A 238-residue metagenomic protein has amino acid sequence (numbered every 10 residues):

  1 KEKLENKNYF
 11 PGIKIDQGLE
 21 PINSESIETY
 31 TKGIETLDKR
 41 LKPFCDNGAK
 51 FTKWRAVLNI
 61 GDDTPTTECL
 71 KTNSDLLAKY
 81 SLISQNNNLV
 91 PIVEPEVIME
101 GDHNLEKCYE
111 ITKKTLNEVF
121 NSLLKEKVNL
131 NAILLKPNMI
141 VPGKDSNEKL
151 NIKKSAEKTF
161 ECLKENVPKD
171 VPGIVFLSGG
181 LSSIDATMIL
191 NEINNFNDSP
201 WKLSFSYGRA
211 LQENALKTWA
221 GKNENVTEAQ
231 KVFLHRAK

Functional and structural regions predicted by a protein language model:
K1, S24-E25, A56-C69, V97-H103 (+2 more regions): Glycine-rich, proline-tolerant flexible connector loops at the mouths of alpha/beta enzymes
K1-N47, I60, C69, E148 (+3 more regions): Alpha/beta catalytic barrel-like cores
K39, P43, T72-N86, E110 (+3 more regions): Alpha-helical scaffolding segments of alpha/beta enzyme cores, especially the outer helices of TIM-barrel or partial
W54, V93, L135, G208: Conserved, mostly hydrophobic/aromatic
P65-D75, H103-N117, S146-K149, G179-T187: Active-site glycine- and acidic-residue-rich loops that bind and position anionic ligands or nucleotide-like cofactors
T67-Y80, L89-V97: Loop-centered beta-sheet repeat module
M99, H103-D170: Catalytic core of soluble alpha/beta enzymes
